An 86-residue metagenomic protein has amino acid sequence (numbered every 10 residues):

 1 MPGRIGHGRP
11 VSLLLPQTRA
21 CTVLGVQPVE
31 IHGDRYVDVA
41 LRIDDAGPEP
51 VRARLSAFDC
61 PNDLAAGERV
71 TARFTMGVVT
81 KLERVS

Functional and structural regions predicted by a protein language model:
P2-C21, G25-Q27: Short boundary/loop segments of OB/S1/cold-shock single-stranded nucleic-acid-binding domains
L14-P16, H32-D34, A65: Short coil/turn motifs at beta-sheet boundaries
E30-L41: Short aromatic-glycine-enriched beta-strand elements
D44-A46: Low-complexity, Ser/Thr/Pro-rich intrinsically disordered linker/stalk segments at domain junctions
P48-D63: Beta-strand/loop nucleic-acid-binding surfaces
G67-R69: Loop/turn positions that initiate beta-strands
T75-S86: OB-fold/S1-family single-stranded nucleic acid-binding modules
